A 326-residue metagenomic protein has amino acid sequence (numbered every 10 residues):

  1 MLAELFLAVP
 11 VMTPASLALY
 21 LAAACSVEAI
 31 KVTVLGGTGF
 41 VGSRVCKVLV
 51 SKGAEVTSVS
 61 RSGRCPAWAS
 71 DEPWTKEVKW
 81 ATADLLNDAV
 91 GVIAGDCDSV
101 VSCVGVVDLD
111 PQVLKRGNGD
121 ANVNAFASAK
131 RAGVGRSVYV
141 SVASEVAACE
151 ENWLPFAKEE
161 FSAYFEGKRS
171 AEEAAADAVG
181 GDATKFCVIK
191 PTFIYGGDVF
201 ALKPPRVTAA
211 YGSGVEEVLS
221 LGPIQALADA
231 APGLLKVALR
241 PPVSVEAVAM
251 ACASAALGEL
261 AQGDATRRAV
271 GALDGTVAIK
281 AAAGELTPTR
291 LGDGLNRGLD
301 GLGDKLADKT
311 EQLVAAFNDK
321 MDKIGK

Functional and structural regions predicted by a protein language model:
M1-A29: N-terminal chloroplast transit peptides
I30-K52: N-terminal Rossmann NAD(P)H-binding glycine-rich loop of SDR-like oxidoreductase domains
V32-T33, T38, S58, R64-N124 (+1 more regions): NAD(P)H-binding glycine-rich loop region in Rossmannoid oxidoreductase-like domains and their noncatalytic homologs
L35, K115-G119, A157-R169, A238-E246: Short-chain dehydrogenase/reductase
L35, V59, C103-V104, S137-A143 (+1 more regions): SDR active-site strand-loop-helix element
A121-N122, Y211, P223, P232-A256: Substrate-positioning beta->alpha
S144, A157-E159, E173-P223, A265-A269: Conserved beta-loop-beta element that borders a ligand/cofactor-binding pocket
L291, L295, L299-L313, F317-I324: Amphipathic alpha-helical membrane/lipid-surface binding segments
